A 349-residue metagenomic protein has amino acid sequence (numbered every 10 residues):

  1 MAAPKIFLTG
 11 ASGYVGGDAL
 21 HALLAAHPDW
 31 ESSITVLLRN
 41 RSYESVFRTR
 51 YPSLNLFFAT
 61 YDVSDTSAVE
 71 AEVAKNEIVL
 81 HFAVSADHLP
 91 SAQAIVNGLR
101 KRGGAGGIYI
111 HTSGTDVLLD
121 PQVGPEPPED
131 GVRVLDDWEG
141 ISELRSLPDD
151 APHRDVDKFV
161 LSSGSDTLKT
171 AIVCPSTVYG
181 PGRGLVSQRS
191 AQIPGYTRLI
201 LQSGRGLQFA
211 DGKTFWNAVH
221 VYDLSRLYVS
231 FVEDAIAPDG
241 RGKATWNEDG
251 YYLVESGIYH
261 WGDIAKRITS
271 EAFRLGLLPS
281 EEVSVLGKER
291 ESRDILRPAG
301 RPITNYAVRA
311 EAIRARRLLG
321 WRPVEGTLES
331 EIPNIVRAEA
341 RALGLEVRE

Functional and structural regions predicted by a protein language model:
A3-D29: N-terminal Rossmann NAD(P)H-binding glycine-rich loop of SDR-like oxidoreductase domains
T9, A94-K158, A171: Conserved Rossmann-fold NAD(P)-dependent oxidoreductase catalytic core, especially the SDR/UDP-sugar
L38-K101, S113: NAD(P)H-binding glycine-rich loop region in Rossmannoid oxidoreductase-like domains and their noncatalytic homologs
D157-G184, P194: Conserved beta-loop-beta element that borders a ligand/cofactor-binding pocket
G180-P194, F231-Y251: Glycine/proline-rich active-site loop of Rossmann-fold NAD(P)-dependent oxidoreductases
G195-Y222, L227-F231, A244: A conserved pocket-lining segment of Rossmann-fold NAD(P)-dependent short-chain dehydrogenase/reductase
R241-A244, Y251-A310: Terminal hydrophobic/aromatic helix or amphipathic segment near a protein terminus
E325-E349: Amphipathic terminal alpha-helices
